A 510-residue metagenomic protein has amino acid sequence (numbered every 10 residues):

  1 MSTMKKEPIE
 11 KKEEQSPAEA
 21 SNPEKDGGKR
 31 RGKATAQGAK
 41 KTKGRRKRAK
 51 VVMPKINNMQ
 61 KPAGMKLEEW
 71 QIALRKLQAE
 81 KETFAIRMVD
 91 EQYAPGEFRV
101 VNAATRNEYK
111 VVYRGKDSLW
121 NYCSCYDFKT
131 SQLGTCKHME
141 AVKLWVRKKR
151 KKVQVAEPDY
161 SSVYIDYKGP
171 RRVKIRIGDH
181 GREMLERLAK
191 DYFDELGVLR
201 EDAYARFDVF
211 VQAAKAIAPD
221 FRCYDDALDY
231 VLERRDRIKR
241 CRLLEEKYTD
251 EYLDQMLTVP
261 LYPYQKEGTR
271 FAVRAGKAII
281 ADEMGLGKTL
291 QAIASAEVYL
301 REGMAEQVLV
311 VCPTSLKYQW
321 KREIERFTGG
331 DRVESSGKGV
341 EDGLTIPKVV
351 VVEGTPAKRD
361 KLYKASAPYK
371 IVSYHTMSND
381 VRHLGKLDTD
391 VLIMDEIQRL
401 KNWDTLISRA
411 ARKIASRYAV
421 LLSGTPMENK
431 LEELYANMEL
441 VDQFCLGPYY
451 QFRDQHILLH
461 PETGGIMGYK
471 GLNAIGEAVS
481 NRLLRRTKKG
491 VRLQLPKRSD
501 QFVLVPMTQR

Functional and structural regions predicted by a protein language model:
S2, K11, K33, G38-W120 (+1 more regions): Hydrophobic, aromatic-enriched, well-ordered structural segments
S2, T105-P158: Short Cys/His-based metal-binding microdomains
S2-E7, K12, E19, R30-R31 (+14 more regions): Charged, low-complexity
I279, L286, Q291-E323: Conserved SF1/SF2 helicase motif Ia
M304-Q307, K321-R322, R326, E334-V349 (+4 more regions): Conserved P-loop NTPase motor "coupling/switch" region that bridges the ATPase
P356-D388, N402-T405: Conserved helix/coil segment N-terminal to the catalytic DExD/H
P461, K488-R510: Inter-lobe connector of SF1/SF2 helicase motors
